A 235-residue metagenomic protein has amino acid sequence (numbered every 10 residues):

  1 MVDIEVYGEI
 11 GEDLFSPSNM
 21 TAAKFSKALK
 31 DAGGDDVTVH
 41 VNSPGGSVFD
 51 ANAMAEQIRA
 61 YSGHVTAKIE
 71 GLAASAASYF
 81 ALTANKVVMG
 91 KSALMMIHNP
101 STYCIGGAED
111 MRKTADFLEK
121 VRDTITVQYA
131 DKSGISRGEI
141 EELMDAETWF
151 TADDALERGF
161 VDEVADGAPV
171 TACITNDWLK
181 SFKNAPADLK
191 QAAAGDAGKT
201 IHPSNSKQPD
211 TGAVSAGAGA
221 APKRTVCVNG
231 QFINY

Functional and structural regions predicted by a protein language model:
M1-A76, A84-Y235: N-terminal organellar transit peptides
